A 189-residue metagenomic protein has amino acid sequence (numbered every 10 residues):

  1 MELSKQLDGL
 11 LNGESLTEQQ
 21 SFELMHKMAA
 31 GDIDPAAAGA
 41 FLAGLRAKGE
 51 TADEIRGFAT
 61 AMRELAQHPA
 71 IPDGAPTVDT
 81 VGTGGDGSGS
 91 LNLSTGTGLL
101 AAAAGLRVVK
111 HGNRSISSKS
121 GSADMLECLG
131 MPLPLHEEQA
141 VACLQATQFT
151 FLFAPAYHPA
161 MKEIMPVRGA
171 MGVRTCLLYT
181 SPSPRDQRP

Functional and structural regions predicted by a protein language model:
M1-G89, A104, V108: Acidic, glycine/proline-rich low-complexity segments that act as flexible tails and inter-domain linkers
F41, T97, I164, T180: Aromatic/hydrophobic pocket-lining residues that form π-stacking "cages" and hydrophobic walls in ligand
L42, L91-T147: A glycine-rich phosphate/pyrophosphate-binding beta-strand-loop-alpha-helix module
D79-T80, V108-G112, L133-E137, F151-F153 (+1 more regions): General beta-strand structural signal in soluble alpha/beta enzymes
G82-G87, G112-S118, Y157: Acidic, glycine-rich active-site loops and adjacent beta-strand->loop/helix elements that engage anionic groups
Q139-L178: Phosphate/diphosphate-binding glycine-rich loops and adjacent basic-rich segments that engage nucleotide
Y179-D186: Conserved small/polar residues in nucleotide/adenosyl-binding loops
